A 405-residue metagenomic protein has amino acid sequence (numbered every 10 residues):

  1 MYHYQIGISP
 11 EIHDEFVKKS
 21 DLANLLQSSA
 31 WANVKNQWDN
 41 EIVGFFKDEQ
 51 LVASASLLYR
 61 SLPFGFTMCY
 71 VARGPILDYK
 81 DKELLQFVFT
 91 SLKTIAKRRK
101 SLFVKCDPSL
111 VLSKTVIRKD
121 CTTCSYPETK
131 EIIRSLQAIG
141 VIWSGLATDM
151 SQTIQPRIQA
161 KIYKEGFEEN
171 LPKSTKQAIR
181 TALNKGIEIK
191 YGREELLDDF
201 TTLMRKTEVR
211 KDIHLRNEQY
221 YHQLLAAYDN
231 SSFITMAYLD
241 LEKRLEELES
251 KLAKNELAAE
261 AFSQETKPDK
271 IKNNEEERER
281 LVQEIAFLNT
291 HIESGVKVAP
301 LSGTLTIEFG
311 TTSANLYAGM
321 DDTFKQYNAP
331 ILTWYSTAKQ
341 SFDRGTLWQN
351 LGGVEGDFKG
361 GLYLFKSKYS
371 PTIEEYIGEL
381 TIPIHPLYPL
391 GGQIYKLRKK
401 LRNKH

Functional and structural regions predicted by a protein language model:
M1-H3: Extreme N-terminal starter segment of soluble prokaryotic enzymes
Q5-G65, V111-S113, G140-T153, I158-K325: A conserved beta-strand-loop-helix scaffold within acyl/acetyltransferase catalytic domains
E15, W31-N33, I42, I292 (+2 more regions): C-terminal catalytic domain of photolyase/cryptochrome flavoproteins, centering on the FAD-binding pocket
G65-Q152, A299-S302, I307-Y369: Acyl-donor binding region in acyl/amide transferases
K105, G145, Y191, N217 (+2 more regions): A generic structural-conservation signal
T115-V116, T201, A227, G360-G361 (+1 more regions): Short Asp/Glu-rich motifs
R118-T122, I158-K161, K206-T207, L364-F365 (+1 more regions): Short low-complexity, flexible loop/linker segments enriched in glycine and/or proline with clustered acidic
V209, F342-D343, T372-E374: Bacterial peptidoglycan biogenesis and beta-lactam-recognition machinery
